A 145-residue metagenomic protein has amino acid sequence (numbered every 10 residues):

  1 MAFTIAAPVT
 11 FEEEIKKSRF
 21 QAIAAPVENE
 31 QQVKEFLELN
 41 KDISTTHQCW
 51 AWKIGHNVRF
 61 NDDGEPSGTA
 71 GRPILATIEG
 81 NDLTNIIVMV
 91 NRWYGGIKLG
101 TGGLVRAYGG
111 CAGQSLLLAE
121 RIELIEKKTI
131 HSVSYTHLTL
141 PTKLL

Functional and structural regions predicted by a protein language model:
M1-T69: C-terminal regulatory domains involved in ligand/effector binding and gene-expression control
I5-T10, A112-L118, L138: Short amphipathic beta-strand starts and helix->beta connectors
S18, I43-T45, D82-T84, L124-E126: Short flexible coil/turn linkers enriched for glycine and charged/polar residues that connect secondary-structure
I23, Q48-W50, N85-V88, H131: Structural motif
V33-F36, Y108, L138: Hydrophobic side chains in well-ordered alpha-helices
P73-L117: Active-site beta-strand/loop microenvironment that shapes enzyme catalytic pockets
I122-Y135: Short glycine-/aliphatic-rich beta-strand segments at the starts of folded cytosolic domains
T136-T142: Conserved small/polar residues in nucleotide/adenosyl-binding loops
